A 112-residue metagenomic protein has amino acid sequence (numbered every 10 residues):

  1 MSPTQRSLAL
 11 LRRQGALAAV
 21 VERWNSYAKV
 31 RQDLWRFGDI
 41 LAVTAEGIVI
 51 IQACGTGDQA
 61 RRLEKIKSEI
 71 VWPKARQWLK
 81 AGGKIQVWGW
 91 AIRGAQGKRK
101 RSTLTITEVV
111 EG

Functional and structural regions predicted by a protein language model:
M1-G112: Catalytic phosphate/metal-binding cores of nucleic-acid and nucleotide-processing enzymes, i.e., regions that mediate
